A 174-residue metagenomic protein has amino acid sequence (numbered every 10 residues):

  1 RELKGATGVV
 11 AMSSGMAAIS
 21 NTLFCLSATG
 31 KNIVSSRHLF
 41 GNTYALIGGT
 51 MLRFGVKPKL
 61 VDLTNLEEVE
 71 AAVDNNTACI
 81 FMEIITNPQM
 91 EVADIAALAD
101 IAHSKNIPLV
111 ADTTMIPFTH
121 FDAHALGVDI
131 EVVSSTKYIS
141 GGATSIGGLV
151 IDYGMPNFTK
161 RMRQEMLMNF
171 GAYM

Functional and structural regions predicted by a protein language model:
R1-E2: Conserved PLP-binding active-site segment in aminotransferase class I/II-type PLP enzymes
G8-M174: Conserved PLP-enzyme active-site core in the AAT-like
